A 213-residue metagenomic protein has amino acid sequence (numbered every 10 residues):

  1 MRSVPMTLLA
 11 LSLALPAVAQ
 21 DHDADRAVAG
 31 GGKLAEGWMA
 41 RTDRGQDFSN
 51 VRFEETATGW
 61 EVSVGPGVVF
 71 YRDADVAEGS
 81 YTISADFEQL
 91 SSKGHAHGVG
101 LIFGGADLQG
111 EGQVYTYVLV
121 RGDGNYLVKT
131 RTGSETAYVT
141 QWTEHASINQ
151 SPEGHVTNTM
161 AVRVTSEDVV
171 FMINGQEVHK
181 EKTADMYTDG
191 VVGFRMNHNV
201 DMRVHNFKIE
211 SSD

Functional and structural regions predicted by a protein language model:
M6-P16: Bacterial N-terminal signal peptides
Q20-F48: Extracellular carbohydrate-recognition regions
S49-V69: Short carbohydrate-recognition loop motifs
V64-S134: Secretory/extracellular carbohydrate-interaction modules and structurally similar beta-sandwich "look-alikes"
A85, E153-F171: Short tryptophan-centered beta-strand motifs in secreted/extracellular beta-sheet-rich domains of glycan-recognition
E135-T159: Short, aromatic/His-centered strand-loop micro-motif at the edge of beta-sheets
I173-V191: Short, solvent-exposed beta-strand-to-loop segments that form ligand-recognition rims of beta-rich domains
M186-D213: Ligand-recognition surfaces built from glycine- and aromatic
